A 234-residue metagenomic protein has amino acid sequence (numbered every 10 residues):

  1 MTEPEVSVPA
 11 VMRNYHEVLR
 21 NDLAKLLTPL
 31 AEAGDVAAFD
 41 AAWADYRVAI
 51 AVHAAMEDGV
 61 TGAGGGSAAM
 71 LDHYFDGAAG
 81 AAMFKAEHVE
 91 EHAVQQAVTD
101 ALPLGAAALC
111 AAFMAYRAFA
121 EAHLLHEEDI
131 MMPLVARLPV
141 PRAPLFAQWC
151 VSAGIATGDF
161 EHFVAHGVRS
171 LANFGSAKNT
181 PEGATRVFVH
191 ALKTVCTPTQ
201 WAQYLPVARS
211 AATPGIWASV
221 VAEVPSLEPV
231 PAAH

Functional and structural regions predicted by a protein language model:
M1-H234: Small-residue-biased structural context
